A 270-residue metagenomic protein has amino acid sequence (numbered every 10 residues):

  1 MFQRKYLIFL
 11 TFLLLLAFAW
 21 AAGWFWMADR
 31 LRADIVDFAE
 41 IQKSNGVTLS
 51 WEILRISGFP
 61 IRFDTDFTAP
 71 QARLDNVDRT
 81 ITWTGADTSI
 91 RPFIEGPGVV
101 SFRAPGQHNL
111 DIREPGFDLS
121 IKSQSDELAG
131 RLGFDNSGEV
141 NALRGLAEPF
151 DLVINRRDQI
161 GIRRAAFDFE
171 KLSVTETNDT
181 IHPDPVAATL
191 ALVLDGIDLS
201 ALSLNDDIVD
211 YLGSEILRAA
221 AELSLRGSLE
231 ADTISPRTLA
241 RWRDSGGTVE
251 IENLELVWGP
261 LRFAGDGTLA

Functional and structural regions predicted by a protein language model:
M1-K5: Positively charged n-region of N-terminal signal peptides that target proteins for export
Y6-A19, G23-A270: Glycine-rich, small/hydroxylated-residue low-complexity segments
